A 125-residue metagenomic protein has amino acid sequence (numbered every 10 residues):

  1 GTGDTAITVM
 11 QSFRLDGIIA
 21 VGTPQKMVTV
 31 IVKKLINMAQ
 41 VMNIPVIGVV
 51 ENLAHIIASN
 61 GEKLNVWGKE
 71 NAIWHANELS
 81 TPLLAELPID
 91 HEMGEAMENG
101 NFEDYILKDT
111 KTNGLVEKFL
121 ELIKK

Functional and structural regions predicted by a protein language model:
G1-A6, T29-V32: A general structural motif
A6-M27: Inter-motif core of Ras-like GTPase G domains
L15-D16, K26-P45: Anionic-ligand binding region
G22-V30, K63, I106: A short glycine-/small-residue-rich loop at the edge of a beta-strand within enzyme catalytic domains
I36-K125: C-terminal lobe/tail of nucleotide-utilizing enzymes
